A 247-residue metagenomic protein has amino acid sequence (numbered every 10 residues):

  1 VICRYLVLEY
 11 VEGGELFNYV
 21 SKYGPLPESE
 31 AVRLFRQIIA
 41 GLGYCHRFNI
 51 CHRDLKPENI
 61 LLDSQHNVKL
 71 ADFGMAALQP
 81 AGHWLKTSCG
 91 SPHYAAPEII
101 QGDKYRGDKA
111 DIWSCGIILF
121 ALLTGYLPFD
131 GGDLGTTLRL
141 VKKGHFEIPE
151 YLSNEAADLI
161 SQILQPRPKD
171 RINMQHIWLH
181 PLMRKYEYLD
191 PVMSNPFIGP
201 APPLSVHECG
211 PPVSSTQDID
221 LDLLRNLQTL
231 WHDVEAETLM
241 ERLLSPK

Functional and structural regions predicted by a protein language model:
I2-E15, Y19: Conserved short submotifs of the Hanks-type protein kinase catalytic core that shape the nucleotide-binding pocket
L34-F35: Activation segment signature within eukaryotic-like protein kinase domains
I38-I50: Protein kinase catalytic-loop region centered on the HRD/HxD motif
D111: Conserved catalytic-loop aspartate of Hanks-type protein kinases
T124-L127: Structural helix C-cap motif within protein kinase domains
L164-H176: A conserved short helix/loop substructure at the end of the activation segment of eukaryotic-like protein kinase domains
